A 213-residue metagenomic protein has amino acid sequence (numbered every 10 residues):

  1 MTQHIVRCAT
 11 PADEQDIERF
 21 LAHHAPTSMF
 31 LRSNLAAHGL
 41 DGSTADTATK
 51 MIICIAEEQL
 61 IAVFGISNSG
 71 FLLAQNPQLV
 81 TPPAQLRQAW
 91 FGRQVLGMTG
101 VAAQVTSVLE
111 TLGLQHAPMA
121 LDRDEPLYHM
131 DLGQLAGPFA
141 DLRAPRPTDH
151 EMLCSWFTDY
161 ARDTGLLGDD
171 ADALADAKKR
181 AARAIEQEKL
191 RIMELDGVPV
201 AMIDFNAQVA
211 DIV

Functional and structural regions predicted by a protein language model:
M1-L31, G133-D170: Short amphipathic alpha-helix that is part of the acyltransferase structural core
T2, A9, R19, A25 (+2 more regions): Conserved donor-binding loop and adjoining core beta-sheet/short helix segment in diverse acyl/aminoacyl transferases
D16, P26, F30, N34 (+5 more regions): Exposed alpha-helical structural elements
F20, N34, H38, L86-A89 (+3 more regions): Residues that form generic nucleotide/phosphate-binding pockets
S28-K50, G165-P199, D204: Active-site rim helix/loop that mediates acceptor-substrate recognition in acyltransferases
A56-A62, S67-A140: Acyl-donor-binding surface of acyltransferase catalytic domains
L112, H116, F157-T164, I185: Short, well-ordered alpha-helical segments in soluble proteins
D122-D124, Q187, P199, A210: A generic structural signal for well-ordered coil/turn residues at beta-strand boundaries that shape enzyme active-site
